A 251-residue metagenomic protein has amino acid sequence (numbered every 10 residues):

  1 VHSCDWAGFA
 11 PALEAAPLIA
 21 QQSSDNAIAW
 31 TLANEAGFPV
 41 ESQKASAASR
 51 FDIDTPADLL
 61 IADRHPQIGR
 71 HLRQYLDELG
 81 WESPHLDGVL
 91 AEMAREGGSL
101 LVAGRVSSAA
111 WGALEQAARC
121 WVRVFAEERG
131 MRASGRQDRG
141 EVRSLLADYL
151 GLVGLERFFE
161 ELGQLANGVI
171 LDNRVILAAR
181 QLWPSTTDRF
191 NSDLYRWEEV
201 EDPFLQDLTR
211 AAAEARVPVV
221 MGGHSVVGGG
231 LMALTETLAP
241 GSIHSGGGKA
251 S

Functional and structural regions predicted by a protein language model:
V1-D54, R95-S251: Conserved core of the sugar-phosphate nucleotidyltransferase
A33-S99: Eukaryote-biased recognition of electropositive, low-complexity segments and basic polyanion/acidic-motif-binding
